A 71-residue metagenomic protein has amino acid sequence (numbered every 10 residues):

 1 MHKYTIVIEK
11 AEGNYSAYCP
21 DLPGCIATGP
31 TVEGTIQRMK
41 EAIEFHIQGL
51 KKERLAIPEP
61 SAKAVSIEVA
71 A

Functional and structural regions predicted by a protein language model:
M1-T5, Q37-A71: Short, charged, surface-exposed hinge/linker loops at domain edges that act as mobile lids or interdomain connectors
V7-L22: Short aromatic-glycine-(Arg/Gly/Cys) micro-motifs in beta-strand/loop hairpins
S16, T28, K51-E53: Extended rod-forming repeat segments used as scaffolds/tethers
D21-G24, E59-S61: Hydrophobic residues in alpha-helical membrane-spanning segments
P23-V32: A short, exposed loop/beta-hairpin motif centered on an aromatic-Gly-Thr core
